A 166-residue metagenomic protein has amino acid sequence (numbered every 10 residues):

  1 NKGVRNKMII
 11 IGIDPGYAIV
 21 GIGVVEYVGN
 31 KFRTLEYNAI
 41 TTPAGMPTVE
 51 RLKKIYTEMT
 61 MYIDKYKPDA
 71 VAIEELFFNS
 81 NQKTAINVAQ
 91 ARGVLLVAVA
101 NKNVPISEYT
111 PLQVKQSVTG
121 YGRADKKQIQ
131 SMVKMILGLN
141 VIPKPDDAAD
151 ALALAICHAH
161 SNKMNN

Functional and structural regions predicted by a protein language model:
N1-N166: Phosphate- and other anionic-substrate recognition elements at nucleic-acid/protein interfaces
